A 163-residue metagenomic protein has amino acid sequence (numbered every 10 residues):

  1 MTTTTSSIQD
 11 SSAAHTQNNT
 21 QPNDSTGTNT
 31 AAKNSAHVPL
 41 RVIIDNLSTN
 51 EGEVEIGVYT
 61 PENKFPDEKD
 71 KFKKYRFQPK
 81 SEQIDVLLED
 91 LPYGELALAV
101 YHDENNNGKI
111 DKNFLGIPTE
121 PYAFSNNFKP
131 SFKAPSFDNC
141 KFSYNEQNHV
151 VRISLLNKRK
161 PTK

Functional and structural regions predicted by a protein language model:
T3-Y59, K112-K163: Primarily secretory-pathway and cell-envelope proteins
T49, K80, P92-Y93: Surface-exposed loops/turns
G57-Y75: Short amphipathic beta-strand segments in non-cytosolic proteins
R76-E82, Y144-N145: Short proline/glycine- and polar residue-rich coil/turn motifs
Q83-D90: Exposed aromatic-hydrophobic patches
L96-V100: A short tyrosine-centered beta-strand micro-motif
H102-E104, N157: Surface-exposed loop/turn motifs at beta-strand-loop junctions within extracellular Ig-like and Fibronectin type III
E104-K112: Acidic, glycine-anchored loop motifs typical of Ca2+
